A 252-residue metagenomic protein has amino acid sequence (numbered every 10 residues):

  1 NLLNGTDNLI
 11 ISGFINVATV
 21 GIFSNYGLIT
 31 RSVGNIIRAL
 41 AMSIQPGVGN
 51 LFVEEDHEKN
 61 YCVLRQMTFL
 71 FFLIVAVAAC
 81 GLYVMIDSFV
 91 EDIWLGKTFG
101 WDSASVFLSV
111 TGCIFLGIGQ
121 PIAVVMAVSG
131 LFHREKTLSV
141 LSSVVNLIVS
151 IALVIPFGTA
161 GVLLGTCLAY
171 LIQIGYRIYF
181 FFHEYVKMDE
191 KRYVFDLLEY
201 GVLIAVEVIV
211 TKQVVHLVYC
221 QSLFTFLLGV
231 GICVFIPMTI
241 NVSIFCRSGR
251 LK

Functional and structural regions predicted by a protein language model:
D7-L9, G21-R38, M67-L70, F107 (+1 more regions): Alpha-helical transmembrane segments of polytopic membrane transporters and translocases
I11-R31, K59-C62, F99-A104, F226-L227: Interfacial/gating helices of multi-pass transporter permease domains
Y26, T30-T68, A123-V128: Helix-loop junctions and terminal segments of transmembrane helices in multi-pass membrane transport/translocation
G27, L70-Y83, A160-F181, V230-P237: Short alpha-helical transmembrane segments in multi-pass integral membrane proteins
I37, Y61-G117, L147-I155, I204-Q213: Alpha-helical transmembrane segments of multi-pass membrane transport and lipid-handling proteins
L108-S142, I151: Membrane-interface junctions at transmembrane-helix termini in multi-pass inner-membrane proteins
I122-G130, I178-F195: Alpha-helical transmembrane segments
S142-V145, P156, Y193-G249: Transmembrane alpha-helical segments of multi-pass transport proteins
